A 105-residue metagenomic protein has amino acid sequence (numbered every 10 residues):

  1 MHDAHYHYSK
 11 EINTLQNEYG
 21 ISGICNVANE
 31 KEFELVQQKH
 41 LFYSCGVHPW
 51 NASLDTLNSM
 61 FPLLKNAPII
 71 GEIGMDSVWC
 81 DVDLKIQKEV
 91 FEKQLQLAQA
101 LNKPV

Functional and structural regions predicted by a protein language model:
M1-V105: Mid-domain alpha/beta scaffold segments of enzyme catalytic cores
